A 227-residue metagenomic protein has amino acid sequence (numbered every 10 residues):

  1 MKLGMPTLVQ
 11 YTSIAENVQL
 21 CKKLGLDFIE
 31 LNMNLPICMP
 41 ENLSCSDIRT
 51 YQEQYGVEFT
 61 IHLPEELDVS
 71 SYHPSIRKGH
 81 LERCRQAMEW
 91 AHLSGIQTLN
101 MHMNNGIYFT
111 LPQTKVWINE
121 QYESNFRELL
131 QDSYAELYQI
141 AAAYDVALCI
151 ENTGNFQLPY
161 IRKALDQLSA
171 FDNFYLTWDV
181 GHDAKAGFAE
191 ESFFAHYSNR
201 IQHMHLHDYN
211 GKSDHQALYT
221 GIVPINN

Functional and structural regions predicted by a protein language model:
M1-S94: N-terminal pre-domain/capping segments
V9-Y11, M33-L35, E65-L67, M103-I107 (+3 more regions): Active-site-proximal loop/turn and secondary-structure-junction residues that shape catalytic pockets, frequently
A15, E53-Q54, H73-Y175: Active-site acidic/histidine proton-transfer and metal-coordination neighborhood in alpha/beta enzyme cores
V18-C21, L43-S46, P74-I76, Q113-V116 (+3 more regions): Short, glycine/charged-enriched secondary-structure capping and boundary segments
F28-L31, T60, D132-I222: Acidic/histidine-rich catalytic cores of soluble enzymes
L43-G56, S133-I140, F193-H196, N227: Catalytic-core regions built around general acid/base machinery
L67-Y72, Y108-P112, K185-G187, G211-Q216: A short acidic, helix-capping loop that chelates divalent metal ions and anchors anionic groups
R127-E128, G221-N227: Glycine-rich S-adenosyl-L-methionine
